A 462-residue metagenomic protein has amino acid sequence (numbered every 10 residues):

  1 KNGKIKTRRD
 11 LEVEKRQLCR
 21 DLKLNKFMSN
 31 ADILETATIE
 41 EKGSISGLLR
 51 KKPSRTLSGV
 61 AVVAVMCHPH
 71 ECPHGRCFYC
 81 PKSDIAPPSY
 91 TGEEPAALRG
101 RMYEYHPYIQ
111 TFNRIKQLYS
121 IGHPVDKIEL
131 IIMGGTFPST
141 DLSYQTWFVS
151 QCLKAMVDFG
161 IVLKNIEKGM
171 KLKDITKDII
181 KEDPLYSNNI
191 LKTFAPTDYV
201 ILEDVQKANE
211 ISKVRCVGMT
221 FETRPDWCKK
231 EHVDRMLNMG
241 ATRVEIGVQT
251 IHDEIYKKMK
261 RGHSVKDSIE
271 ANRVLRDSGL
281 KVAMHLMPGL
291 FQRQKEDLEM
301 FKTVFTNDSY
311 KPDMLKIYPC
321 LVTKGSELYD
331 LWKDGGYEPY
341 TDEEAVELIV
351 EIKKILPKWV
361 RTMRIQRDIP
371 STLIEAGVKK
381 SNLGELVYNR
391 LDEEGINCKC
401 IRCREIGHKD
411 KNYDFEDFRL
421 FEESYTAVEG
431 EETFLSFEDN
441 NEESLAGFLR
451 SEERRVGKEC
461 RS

Functional and structural regions predicted by a protein language model:
K1-Q110, R114-F194: Flexible, acidic/Gly-rich N-terminal and inter-domain linker regions that tether and position cofactor-handling modules
I33-V60, M170-N209, K213, P370 (+1 more regions): Flexible inter-domain linker/hinge segments
R55-V63, C67-S83, N113, G289-N307 (+2 more regions): Gly/lys/ser-thr-rich phosphate-binding loops in alpha/beta enzymes that coordinate phosphoanhydride or phosphate groups
A64-M66, Y79, I131, T220 (+5 more regions): Structured core elements
H70, I85, Q249, C320 (+1 more regions): Flexible loop residues that form catalytic and substrate-binding hotspots at small-molecule/glycan-binding clefts
E93-Q110, L130, G134-K154, N165-A283 (+2 more regions): Conserved non-cysteine loop/helix-boundary elements of the Radical SAM core domain that shape
G336-R450: C-terminal accessory regions of radical SAM enzymes
R454-C460: Conserved small/polar residues in nucleotide/adenosyl-binding loops
